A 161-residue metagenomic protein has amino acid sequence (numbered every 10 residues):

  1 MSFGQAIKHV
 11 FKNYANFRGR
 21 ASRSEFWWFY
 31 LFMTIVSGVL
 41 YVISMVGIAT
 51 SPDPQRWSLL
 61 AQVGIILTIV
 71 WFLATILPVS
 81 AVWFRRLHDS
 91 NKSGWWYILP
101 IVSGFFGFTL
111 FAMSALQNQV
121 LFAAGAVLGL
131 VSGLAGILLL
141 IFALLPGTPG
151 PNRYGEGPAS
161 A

Functional and structural regions predicted by a protein language model:
M1-F32, V79-W95, L140-A161: Membrane-interface extramembranous regions at the lipid-water interface
F3-G4, V46-G47, P54: Short leucine-rich amphipathic alpha-helices used at interfaces
R18-G19, P54-L59: Helix-boundary and loop/linker segments of multi-pass membrane transporters
S24-S51, A61-W83, S93-L144: Hydrophobic alpha-helical transmembrane segments in multi-pass membrane proteins
